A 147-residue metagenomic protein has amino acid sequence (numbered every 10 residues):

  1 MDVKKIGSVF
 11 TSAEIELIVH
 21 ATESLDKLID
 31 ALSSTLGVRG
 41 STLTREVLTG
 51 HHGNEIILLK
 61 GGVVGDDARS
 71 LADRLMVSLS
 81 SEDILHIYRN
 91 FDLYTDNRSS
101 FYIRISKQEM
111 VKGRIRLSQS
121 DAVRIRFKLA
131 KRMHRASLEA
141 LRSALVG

Functional and structural regions predicted by a protein language model:
M1-T42: Long, hydrophobic N-terminal alpha-helical segment
T11-I18, S99-F101, V123-F127: Short glycine-/aliphatic-rich beta-strand segments at the starts of folded cytosolic domains
L17-A21, L36, V63-D67, K107-V111 (+1 more regions): Beta-strand elements of well-folded, non-transmembrane domains
E23-K27, D66-R74, K112, R135-L138: Short, conserved charged micro-motifs
L28-A31, A72-S80, L141-R142: Short amphipathic alpha-helices in soluble, non-transmembrane regions that often serve as interface/regulatory elements
L43-D67: Short, charge-patterned binding micro-sites
R74-Q108: Mid-chain, well-packed structural core segment of small domains
Y102-G147: Glycine-rich, aromatic-bearing surface loops/beta-hairpins
